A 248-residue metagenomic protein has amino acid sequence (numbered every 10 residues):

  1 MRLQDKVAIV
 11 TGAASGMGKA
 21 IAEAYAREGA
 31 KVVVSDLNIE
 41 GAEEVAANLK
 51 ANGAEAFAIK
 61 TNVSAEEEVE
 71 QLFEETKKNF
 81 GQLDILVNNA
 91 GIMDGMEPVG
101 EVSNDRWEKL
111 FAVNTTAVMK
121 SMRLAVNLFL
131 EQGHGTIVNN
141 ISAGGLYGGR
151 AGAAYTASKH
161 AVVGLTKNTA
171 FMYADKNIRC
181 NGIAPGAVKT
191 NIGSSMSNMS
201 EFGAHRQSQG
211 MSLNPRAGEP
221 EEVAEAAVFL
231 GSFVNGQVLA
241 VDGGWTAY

Functional and structural regions predicted by a protein language model:
R2, M119-M122, H134, A217-V241 (+1 more regions): C-terminal substrate-recognition "lid" of short-chain dehydrogenase/reductases
E97-V99, S103-E108, S208: Substrate-binding pocket helix/loop in short-chain dehydrogenase/reductase
M122, S158, T166: Active-site helix of classical SDR
N127, F171-D175: Alpha-helical segment proximal to the catalytic Tyr-Lys
S142: Residue(s) in the substrate-gating loop at a strand-loop-helix junction that position the organic substrate next
A174, R179, V234-G236: Short, small/polar-rich loop/turn modules that mediate ligand/substrate recognition or access, typified
D175, A187-M211: A glycine/serine/threonine-rich, flexible loop-to-helix segment that serves as the NAD(P) cofactor-binding "lid"
